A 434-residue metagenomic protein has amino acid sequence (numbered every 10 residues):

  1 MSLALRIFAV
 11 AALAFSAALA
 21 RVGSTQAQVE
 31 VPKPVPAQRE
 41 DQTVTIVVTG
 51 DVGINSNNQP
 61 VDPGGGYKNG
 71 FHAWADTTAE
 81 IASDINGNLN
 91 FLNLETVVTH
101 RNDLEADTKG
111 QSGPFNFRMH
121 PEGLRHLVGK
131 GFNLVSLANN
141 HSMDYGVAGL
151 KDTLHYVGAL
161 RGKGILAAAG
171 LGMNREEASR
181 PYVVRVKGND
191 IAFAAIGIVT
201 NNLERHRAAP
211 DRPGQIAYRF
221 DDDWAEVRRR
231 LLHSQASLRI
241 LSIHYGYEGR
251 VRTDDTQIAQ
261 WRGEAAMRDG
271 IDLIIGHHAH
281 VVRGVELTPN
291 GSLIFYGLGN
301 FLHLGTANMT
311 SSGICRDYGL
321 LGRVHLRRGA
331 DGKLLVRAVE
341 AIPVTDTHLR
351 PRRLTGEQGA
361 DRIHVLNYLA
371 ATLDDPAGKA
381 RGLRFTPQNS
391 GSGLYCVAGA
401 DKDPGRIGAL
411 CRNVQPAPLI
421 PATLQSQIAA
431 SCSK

Functional and structural regions predicted by a protein language model:
M1-R6: Positively charged n-region of N-terminal signal peptides that target proteins for export
F8-A20: Bacterial N-terminal signal peptides
L19-Q28: Signal peptide processing junction and immediate N-terminal pro/mature segment of secreted/exported proteins
A27-K434: Acidic, metal/ion-coordinating pockets
